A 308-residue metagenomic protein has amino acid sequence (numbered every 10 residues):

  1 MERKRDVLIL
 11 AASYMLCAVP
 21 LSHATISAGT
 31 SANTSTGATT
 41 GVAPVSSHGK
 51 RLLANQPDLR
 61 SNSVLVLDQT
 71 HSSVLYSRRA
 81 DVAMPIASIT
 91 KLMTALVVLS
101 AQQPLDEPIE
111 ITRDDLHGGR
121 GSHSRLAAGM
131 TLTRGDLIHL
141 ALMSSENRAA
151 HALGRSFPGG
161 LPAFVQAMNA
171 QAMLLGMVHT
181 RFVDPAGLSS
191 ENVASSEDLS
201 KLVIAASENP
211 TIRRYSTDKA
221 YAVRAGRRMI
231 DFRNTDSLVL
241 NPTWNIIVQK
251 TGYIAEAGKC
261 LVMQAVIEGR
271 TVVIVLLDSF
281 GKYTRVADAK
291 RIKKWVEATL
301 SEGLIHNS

Functional and structural regions predicted by a protein language model:
M1-R5: Positively charged n-region of N-terminal signal peptides that target proteins for export
D6-A11: N-terminal export leaders
A12-M15, E302: Intrinsic disorder/low-complexity segments
L16-H23: C-terminal segment of classical bacterial N-terminal signal peptides
A24-G29, N33-E197, K201-P210, I267: Active-site-adjacent loops and short helices of periplasmic peptidoglycan-processing enzymes
M177-R181, S189-S308: Domain-terminus/edge residues, biased toward the C-terminal soluble/receptor-binding domains of extracytoplasmic
